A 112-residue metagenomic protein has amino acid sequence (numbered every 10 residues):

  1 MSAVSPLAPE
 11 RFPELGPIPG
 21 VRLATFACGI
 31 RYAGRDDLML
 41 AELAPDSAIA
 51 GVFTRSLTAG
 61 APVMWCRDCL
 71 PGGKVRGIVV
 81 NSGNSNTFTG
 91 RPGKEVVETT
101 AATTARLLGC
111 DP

Functional and structural regions predicted by a protein language model:
M1-P9, E98, L107-P112: Molybdopterin (Moco) oxidoreductase catalytic core of the xanthine/aldehyde oxidoreductase family
M1-T54, T58: N-terminal amphipathic/basic leader segments beginning at the initiator methionine
C28, C66-C69, C110: Generic recognition of cysteine residues
G34-D37, T58-G60, G72-G77, C110-P112: Short coil/turn connectors at secondary-structure junctions
L43-P45, C66-D68, N81-N84: Fold-independent oxyanion-binding glycine-rich loops and adjacent beta-strand/coil segments at enzyme active sites
A48-K74, R91: Active-site-adjacent loop/helix surface patches within enzyme catalytic domains that shape the substrate-binding cleft
V63, V79-G109: Alpha-helical support elements that line or immediately flank enzyme active sites and cofactor-binding pockets
